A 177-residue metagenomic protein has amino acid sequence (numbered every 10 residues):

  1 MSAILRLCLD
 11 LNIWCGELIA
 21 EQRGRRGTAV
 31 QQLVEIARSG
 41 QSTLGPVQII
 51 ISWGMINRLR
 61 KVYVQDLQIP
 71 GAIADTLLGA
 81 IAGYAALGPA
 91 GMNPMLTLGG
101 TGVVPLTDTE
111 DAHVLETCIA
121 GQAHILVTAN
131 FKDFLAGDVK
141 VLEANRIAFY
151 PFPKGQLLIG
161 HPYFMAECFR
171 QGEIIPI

Functional and structural regions predicted by a protein language model:
M1-I51: Short, well-structured N-terminal submotif of metal-dependent ribonuclease cores
L11, W53, A129-F131: Residues immediately flanking
E17-L18, V62, G137: Residues that scaffold the ATP/ADP-binding catalytic core of kinase and kinase-like folds
E21-R25, Q65, K140-E143: Short, glycine/charged-enriched secondary-structure capping and boundary segments
G40-G45, W53-G100: PIN-domain endoribonuclease scaffold, especially VapC-family toxins
A86-V139: Active-site neighborhoods of divalent-metal-dependent phosphate/nucleic-acid chemistry enzymes
I125, K132-I177: Acidic, PIN/NYN-like endoribonuclease modules and their adjacent C-terminal/linker elements
